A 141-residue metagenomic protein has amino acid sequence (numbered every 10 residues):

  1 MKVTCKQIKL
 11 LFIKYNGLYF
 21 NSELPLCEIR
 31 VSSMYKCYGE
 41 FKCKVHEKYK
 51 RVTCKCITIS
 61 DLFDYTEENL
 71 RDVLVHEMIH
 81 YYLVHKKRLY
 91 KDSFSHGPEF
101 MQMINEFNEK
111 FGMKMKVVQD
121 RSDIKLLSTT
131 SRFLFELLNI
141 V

Functional and structural regions predicted by a protein language model:
M1-E68, H85-V141: Metalloprotease/metallohydrolase-associated module, dominated by Zn2+-dependent proteases
D72-H85: Active-site recognition of the HExxH zinc-binding catalytic motif
